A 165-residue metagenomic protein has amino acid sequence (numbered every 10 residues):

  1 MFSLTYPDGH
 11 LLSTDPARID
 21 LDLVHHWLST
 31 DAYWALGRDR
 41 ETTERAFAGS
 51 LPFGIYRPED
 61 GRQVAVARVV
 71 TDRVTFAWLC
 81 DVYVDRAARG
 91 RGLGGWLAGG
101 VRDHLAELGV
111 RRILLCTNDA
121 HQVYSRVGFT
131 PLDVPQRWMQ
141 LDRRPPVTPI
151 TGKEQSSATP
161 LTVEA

Functional and structural regions predicted by a protein language model:
M1-R38, I150-A165: Short amphipathic alpha-helix that is part of the acyltransferase structural core
G9, S50, P135-W138: Short hydrophobic/aromatic beta-strand or adjacent loop that forms the aromatic wall/cage of a ligand/substrate-binding
E41-E59, Q63-Y83: A conserved beta-strand-loop-helix scaffold within acyl/acetyltransferase catalytic domains
V84, A98-V101: Active-site-proximal cofactor/substrate-binding loop regions of enzyme domains
A88-L97: Conserved acetyl-CoA pyrophosphate-binding loop and the N-cap/start of the following alpha-helix in GNAT-like
G95, E107-R143: Conserved active-site alpha-helix within GNAT-family acetyltransferase domains
H104: Short alpha-helical functional segments enriched in proximate histidine and acidic residues
